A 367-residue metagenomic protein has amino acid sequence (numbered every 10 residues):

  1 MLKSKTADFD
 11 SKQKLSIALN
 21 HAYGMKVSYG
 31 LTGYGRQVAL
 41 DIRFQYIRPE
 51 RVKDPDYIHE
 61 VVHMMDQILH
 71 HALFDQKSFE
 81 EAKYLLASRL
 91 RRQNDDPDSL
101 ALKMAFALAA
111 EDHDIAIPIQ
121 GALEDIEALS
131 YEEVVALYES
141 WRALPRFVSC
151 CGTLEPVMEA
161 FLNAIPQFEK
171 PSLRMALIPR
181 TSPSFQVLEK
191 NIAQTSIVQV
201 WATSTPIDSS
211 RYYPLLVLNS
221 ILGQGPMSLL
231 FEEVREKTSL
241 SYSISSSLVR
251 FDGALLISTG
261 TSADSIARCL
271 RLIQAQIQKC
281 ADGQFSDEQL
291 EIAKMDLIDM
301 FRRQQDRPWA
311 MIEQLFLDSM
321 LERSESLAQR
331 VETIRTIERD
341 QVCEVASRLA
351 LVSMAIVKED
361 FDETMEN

Functional and structural regions predicted by a protein language model:
M1, A128, K170-L229: His/Glu-based metal-binding/catalytic segments typifying zinc-dependent metallopeptidases
M1-A22, M65, S209-L222, L230-V234: Active/ligand-binding-proximal structured segments within catalytic/core domains that scaffold catalytic residues
M1-A7, A105-H113, A160-A164, P179-S182 (+3 more regions): A broad, low-specificity signal for short, low-complexity segments enriched in glycine/proline and polar/charged
K3, A7, K53, Y57 (+5 more regions): Short alpha-helix boundary/capping segments
L15-S172, K237-N367: Charge-rich, well-structured scaffold segments of protease-associated domains
